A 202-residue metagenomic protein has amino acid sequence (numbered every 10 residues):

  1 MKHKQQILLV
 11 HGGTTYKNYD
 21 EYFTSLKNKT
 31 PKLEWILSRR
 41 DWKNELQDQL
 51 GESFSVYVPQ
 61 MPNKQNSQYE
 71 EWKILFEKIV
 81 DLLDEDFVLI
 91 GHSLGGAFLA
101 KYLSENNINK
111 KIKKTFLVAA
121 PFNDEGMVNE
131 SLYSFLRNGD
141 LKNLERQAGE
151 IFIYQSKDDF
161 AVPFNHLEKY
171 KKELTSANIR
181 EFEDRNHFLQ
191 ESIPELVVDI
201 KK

Functional and structural regions predicted by a protein language model:
K2-S53: Short, surface-exposed "cap/lid" segments of acyl-processing enzymes
G12-G13, M61, T115-E125: Active-site nucleophile loop of the alpha/beta-hydrolase fold
S38, W42, P62-L82: Alpha/beta-hydrolase active-site loop
S67, R185-E195: Catalytic histidine-centered segment of alpha/beta-hydrolase-like enzymes
L89-I90, T115: Conserved alpha/beta-hydrolase fold motif
I90-L99: Gly/Ala-rich beta-loop-alpha elbow adjacent to hydrolase catalytic centers
Q147, F152-Q155, D159: Short beta-strand/loop motif that positions the catalytic acidic residue of the alpha/beta-hydrolase fold
F160-H166: Conserved alpha/beta-hydrolase "acid-adjacent" motif
